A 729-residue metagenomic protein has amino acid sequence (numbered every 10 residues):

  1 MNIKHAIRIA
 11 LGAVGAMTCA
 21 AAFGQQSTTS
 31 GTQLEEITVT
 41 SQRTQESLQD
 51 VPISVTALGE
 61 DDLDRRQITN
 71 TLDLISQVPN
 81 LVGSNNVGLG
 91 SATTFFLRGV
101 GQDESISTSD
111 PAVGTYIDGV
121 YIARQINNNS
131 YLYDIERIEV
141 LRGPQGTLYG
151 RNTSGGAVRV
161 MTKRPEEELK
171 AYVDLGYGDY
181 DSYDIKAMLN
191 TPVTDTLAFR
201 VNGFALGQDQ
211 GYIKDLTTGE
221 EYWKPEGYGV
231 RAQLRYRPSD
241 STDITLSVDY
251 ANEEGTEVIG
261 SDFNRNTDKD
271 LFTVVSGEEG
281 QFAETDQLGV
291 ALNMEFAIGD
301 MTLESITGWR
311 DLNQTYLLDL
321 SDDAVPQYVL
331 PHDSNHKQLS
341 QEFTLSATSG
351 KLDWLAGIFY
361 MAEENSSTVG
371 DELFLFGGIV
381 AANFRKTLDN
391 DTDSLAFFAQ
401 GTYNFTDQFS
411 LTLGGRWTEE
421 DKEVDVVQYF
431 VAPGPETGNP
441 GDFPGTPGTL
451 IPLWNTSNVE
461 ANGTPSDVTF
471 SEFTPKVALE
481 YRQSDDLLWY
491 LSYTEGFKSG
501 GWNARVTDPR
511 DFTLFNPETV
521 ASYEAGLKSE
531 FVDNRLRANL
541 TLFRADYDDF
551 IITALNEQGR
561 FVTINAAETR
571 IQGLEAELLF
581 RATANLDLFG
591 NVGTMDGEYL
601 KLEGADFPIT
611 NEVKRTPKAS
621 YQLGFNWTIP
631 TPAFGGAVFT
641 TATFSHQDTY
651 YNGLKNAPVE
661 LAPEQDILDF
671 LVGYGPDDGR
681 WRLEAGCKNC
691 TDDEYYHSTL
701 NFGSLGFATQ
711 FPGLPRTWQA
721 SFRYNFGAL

Functional and structural regions predicted by a protein language model:
M1-V78, N190, D240-S241, V290 (+4 more regions): N-terminal Sec signal peptide and the immediately downstream disordered periplasmic leader that contains the TonB box
T32-E168, A525: Acidic, small-polar-rich N-terminal luminal/periplasmic segments of exported/outer-membrane proteins
D110-A112, R124, Y131-R142, T147-K214 (+6 more regions): Outer-membrane beta-barrel translocator/receptor signature
T218-G219, W223-E363, R537-A538: Outer-membrane beta-barrel domain signature, strongest for Gram-negative TonB-dependent receptors and also present
R235-S239, D249, L345-S346, F359-M361 (+2 more regions): Structural signature of Gram-negative outer-membrane beta-barrels, strongest in the C-terminal barrel of TonB-dependent
N293-I298, T302-L320, R482-K498, L514-L574 (+2 more regions): Membrane-embedded beta-barrel scaffold of Gram-negative outer-membrane proteins
D353, N404-L411, R544-D546, I564-L654 (+1 more regions): Gram-negative outer-membrane beta-barrel transporters
S645-G653, Y674-L729: C-terminal beta-signal and adjacent terminal beta-strands/loops of Gram-negative outer-membrane beta-barrel proteins
